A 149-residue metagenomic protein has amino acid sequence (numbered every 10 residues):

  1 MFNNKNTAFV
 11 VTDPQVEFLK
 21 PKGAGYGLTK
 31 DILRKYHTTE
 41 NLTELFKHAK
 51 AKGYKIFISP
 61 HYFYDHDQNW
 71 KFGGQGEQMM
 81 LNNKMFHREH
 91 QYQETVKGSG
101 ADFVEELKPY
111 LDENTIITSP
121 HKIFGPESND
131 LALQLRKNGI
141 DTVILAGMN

Functional and structural regions predicted by a protein language model:
M1-L111: Active-site acidic carboxylates
Y62-F63, I123, N149: Acidic, glycine-rich active-site loops and adjacent beta-strand->loop/helix elements that engage anionic groups
Q93-V143: Internal catalytic-core helix/loop-beta-alpha segment that presents or stabilizes conserved functional determinants
A146: Short beta-strand immediately N-terminal to the catalytic nucleophile in serine-hydrolase-like folds
